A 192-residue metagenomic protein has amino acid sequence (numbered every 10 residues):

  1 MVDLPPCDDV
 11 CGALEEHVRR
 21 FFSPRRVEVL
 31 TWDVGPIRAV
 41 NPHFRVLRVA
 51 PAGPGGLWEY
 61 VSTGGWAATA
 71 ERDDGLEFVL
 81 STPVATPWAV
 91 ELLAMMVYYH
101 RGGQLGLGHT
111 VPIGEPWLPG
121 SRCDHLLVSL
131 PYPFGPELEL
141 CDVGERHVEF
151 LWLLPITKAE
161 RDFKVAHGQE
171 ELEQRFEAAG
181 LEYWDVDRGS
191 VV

Functional and structural regions predicted by a protein language model:
M1-G75, V79-L92, Y98-V192: Acidic, proline/glycine-rich low-complexity IDRs
